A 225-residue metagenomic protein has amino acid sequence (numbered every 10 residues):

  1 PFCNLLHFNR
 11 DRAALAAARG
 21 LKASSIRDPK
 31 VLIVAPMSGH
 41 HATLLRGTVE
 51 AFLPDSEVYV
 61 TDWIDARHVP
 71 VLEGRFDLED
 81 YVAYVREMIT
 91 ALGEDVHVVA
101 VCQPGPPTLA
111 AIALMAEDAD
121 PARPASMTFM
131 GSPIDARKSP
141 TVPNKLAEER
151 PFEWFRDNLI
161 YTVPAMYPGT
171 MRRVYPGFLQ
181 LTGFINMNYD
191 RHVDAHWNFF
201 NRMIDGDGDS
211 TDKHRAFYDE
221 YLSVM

Functional and structural regions predicted by a protein language model:
P1-V69: Short, surface-exposed "cap/lid" segments of acyl-processing enzymes
A17, T43-R46, L109-A111, K138-V142: A short secondary-structure junction signal
K30-V31, E57-V58, D95-V98, A125-M127: Beta-sheet entry/capping signal
V34-M37, A42-T43, P70-V85, A116: Domain-level signature for proteins that mediate thiol-based redox and metal-cofactor handling
T61, V99-V101, M130: Generic beta-sheet signal
H68-P70, D80-H97, L109-A113: Conserved acidic catalytic loop of the alpha/beta-hydrolase fold
G93-E94, A111-M225: Alpha/beta-hydrolase-fold enzymes
A100-T108: Gly/Ala-rich beta-loop-alpha elbow adjacent to hydrolase catalytic centers
